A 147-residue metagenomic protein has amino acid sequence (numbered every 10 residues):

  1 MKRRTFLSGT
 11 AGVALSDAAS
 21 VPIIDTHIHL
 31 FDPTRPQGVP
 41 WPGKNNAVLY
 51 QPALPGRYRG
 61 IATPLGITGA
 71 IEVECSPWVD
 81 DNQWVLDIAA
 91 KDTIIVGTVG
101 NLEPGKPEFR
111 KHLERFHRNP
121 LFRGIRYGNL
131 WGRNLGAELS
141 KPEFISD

Functional and structural regions predicted by a protein language model:
M1-A11: N-terminal secretory signal peptides and thylakoid transit peptides that target proteins across membranes
L15-V39: Replace "His-x-His-based motif
A19-S20, G66, I94, R118: Residue-level preference for short coil/turn positions at secondary-structure junctions
T26-I28, C75, N82: Generic detector of well-ordered alpha-helical packing
P40-G43, D87-A89: Glycine-rich, phosphate-binding/catalytic loops in enzymes
G43-Q51, G56-V79, I95-E103, R123-L130: Divalent metal-dependent hydrolysis catalytic cores, especially in the metallo-beta-lactamase
V79-D147: Active-site gating/metal-coordination segments in enzymes
